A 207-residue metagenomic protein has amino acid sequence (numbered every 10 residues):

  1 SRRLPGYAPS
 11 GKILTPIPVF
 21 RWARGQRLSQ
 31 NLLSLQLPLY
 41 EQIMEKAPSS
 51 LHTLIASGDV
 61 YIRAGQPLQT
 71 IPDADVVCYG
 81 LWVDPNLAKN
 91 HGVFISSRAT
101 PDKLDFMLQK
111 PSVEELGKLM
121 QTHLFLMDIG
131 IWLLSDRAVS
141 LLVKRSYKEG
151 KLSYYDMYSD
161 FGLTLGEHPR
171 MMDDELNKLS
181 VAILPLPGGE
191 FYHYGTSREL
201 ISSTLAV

Functional and structural regions predicted by a protein language model:
S1-R2: Carboxylate/His-rich catalytic cores and anion/metal-binding grooves
P5-H52: Short phosphate-binding loop-to-helix
S10, F20, P38, Q42-M44 (+7 more regions): Left-handed beta-helix
S29-L32, A88-F94: Glycine-rich phosphate-binding loop of ATP-grasp-fold ATP-dependent ligases
S57, S96-K103, P187: Short acidic-glycine loop/turn motifs at beta-strand connectors
Q69-D73, S97-A99: Short, surface-exposed basic-aromatic patches at helix termini and helix-loop junctions that form
H91-S96, R198-I201: Short, surface-exposed amphipathic charged segments that create phosphate/polyanion-binding patches used for binding
A99-F125: A short, charged helix-loop
